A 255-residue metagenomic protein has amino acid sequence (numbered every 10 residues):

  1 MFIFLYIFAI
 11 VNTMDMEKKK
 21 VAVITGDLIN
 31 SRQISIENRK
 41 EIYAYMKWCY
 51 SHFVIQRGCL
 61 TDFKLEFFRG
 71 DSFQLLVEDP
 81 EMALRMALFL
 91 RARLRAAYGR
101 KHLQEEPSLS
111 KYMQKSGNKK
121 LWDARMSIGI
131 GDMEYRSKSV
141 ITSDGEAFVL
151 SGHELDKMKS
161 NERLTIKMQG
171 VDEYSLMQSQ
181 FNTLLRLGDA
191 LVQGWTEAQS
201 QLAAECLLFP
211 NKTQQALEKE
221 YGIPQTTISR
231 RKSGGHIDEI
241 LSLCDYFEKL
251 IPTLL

Functional and structural regions predicted by a protein language model:
F2-L255: Regulatory and interdomain segments flanking nucleotide-handling catalytic cores in signaling/defense enzymes
